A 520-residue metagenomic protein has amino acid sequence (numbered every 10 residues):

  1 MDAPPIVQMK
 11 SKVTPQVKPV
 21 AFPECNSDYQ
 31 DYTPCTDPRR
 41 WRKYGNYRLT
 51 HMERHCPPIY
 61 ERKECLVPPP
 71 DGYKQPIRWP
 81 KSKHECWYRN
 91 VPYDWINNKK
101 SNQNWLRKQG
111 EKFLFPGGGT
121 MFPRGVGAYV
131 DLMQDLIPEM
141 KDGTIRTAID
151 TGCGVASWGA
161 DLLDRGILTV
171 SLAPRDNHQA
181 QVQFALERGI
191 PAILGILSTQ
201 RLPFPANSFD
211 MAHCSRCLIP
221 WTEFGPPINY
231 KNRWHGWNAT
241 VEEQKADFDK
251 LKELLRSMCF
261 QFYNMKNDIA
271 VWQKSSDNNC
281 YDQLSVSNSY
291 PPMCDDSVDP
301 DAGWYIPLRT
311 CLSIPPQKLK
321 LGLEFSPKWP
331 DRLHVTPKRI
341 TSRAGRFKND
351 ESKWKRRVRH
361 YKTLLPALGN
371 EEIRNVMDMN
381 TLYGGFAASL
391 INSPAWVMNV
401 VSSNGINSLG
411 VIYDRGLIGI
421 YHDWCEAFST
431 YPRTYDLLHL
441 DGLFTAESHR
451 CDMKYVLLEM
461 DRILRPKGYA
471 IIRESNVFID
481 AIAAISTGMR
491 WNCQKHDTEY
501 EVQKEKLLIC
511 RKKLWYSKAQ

Functional and structural regions predicted by a protein language model:
M1-T144, G236-T240, F248-N375, L382 (+3 more regions): Intrinsically disordered, low-complexity glycine/charged-rich regulatory or linker segments that flank or connect
D142-A160, V170, N370-I391, M398: Conserved class I S-adenosyl-L-methionine
L168-P174, L194, W396-S402: Conserved SAM-binding motif I beta-strand of class I
V182-A206, G410-P432: S-adenosyl-L-methionine
S198-Q200, F209-G225, Y435-C451, A470: A short SAM/SAH-binding and catalytic strip from SAM-dependent methyltransferases
P205, D210, F224-N232, R433 (+2 more regions): A short glycine-rich, Lys/Arg-flanked "PGG" loop and its adjoining helix->strand segment in the class I
K231-H235, E242, P466-S475: Conserved beta-strand signature within the Rossmann-like core of class I S-adenosyl-L-methionine
V241-M258, V477-R490: Short alpha-helix
